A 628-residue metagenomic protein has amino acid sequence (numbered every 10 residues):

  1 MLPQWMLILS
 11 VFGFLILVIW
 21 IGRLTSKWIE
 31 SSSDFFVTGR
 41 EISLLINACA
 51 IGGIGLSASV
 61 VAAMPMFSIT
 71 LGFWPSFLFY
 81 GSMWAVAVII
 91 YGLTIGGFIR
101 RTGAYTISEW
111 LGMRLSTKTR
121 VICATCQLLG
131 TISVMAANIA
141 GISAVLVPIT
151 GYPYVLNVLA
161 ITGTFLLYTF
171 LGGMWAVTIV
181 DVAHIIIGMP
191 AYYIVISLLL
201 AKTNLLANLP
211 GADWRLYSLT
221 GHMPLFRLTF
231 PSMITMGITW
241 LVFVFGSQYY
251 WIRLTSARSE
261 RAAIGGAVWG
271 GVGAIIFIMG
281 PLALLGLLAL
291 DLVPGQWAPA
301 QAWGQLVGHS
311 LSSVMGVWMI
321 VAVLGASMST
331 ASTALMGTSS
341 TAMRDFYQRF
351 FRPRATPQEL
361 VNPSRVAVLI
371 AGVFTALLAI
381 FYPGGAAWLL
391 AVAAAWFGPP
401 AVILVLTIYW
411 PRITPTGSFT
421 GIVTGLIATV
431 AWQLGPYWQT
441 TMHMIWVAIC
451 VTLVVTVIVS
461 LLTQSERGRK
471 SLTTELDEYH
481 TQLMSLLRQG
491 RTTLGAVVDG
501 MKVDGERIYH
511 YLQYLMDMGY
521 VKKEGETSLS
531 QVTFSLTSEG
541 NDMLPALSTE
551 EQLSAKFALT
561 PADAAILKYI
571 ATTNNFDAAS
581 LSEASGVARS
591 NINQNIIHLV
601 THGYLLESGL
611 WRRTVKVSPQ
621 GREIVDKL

Functional and structural regions predicted by a protein language model:
M1-E478, G495-G500: Membrane-embedded helix-loop-helix hairpins and adjacent transmembrane boundary segments in multi-pass transporters
R469-Q482, N541-A565: Short alpha-helical segments that sit at the start of domains
Q482-G490, A565-T573: Short amphipathic alpha-helical elements of helix-turn-helix/winged-helix folds
G490-M501, N575-A584: Short acidic, hydrophobic short linear motifs in intrinsically disordered regions
V503-D517, G586-T601: Short amphipathic alpha-helical interaction segments
M516-E526, V600-L610: A short, conserved structural fragment
S528-L536, W611-P619: Minor-groove-contacting beta-hairpin "wing" of winged helix-turn-helix DNA-binding domains
